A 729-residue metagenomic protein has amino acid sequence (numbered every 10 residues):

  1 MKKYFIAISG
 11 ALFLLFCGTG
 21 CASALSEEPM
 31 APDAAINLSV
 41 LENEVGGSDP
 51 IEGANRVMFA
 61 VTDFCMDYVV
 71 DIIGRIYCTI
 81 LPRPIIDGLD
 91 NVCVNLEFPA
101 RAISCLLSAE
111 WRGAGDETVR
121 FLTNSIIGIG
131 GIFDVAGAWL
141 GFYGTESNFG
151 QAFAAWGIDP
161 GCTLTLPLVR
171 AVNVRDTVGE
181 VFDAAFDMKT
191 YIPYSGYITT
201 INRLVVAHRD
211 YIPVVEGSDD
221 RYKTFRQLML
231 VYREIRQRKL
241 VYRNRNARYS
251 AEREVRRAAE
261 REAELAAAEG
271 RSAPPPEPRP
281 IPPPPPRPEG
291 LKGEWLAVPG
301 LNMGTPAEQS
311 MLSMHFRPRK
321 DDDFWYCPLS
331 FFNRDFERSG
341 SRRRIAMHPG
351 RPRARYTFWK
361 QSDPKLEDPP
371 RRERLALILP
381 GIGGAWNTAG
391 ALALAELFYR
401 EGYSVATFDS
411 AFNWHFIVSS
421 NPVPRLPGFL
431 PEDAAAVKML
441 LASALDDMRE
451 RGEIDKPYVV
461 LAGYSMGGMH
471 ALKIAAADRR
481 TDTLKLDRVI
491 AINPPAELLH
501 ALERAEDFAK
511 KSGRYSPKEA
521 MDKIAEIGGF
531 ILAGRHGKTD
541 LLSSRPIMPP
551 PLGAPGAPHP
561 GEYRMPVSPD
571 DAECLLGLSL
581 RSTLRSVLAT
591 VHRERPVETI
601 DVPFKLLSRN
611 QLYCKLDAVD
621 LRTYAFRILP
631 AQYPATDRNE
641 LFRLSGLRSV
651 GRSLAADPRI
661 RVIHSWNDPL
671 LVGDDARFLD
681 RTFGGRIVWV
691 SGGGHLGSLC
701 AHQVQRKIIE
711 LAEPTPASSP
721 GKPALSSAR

Functional and structural regions predicted by a protein language model:
C21-S108, T200-S272, K722-R729: N-terminal targeting leaders of membrane proteins
P285, G300-E367: N-terminal cap/lid segment of alpha/beta-hydrolase-fold proteins
K360-W414: Short, surface-exposed "cap/lid" segments of acyl-processing enzymes
L426-R451: Alpha/beta-hydrolase active-site loop
A476-R609: Alpha/beta-hydrolase-fold enzymes
V662-H664: Short beta-strand/loop motif that positions the catalytic acidic residue of the alpha/beta-hydrolase fold
P669-D675: Conserved alpha/beta-hydrolase "acid-adjacent" motif
G693-Q703: Catalytic histidine-centered segment of alpha/beta-hydrolase-like enzymes
